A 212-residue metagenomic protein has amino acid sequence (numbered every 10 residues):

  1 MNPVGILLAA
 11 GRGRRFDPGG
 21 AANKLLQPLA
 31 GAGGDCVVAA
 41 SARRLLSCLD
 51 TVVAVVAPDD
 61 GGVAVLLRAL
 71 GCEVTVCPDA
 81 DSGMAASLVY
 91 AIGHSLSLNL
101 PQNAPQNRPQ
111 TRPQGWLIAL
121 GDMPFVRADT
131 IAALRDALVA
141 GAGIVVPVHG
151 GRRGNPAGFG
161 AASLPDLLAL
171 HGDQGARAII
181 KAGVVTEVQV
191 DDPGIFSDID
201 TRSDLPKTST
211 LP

Functional and structural regions predicted by a protein language model:
M1-G5, P165, A169-P212: Conserved alpha/beta core of the MobA/IspD/sugar-nucleotide pyrophosphorylase nucleotidyltransferase superfamily
M1-G61: N-terminal glycine-rich phosphate-binding loop and ensuing alpha1 helix
I6-A10, A119-L120, P147-V148, Q189-D191: Short beta-strand segments
G20-K24, L29-C36, A54, P58 (+7 more regions): Residues at secondary-structure transition points
L25, E73, G143, V184-T186 (+1 more regions): Conserved beta-strand segments of alpha/beta enzyme cores
L29, T75-C77, P147, V188-V190 (+1 more regions): Hydrophobic residues at beta-strand termini and immediately following loops that shape nucleotide-binding pockets
L46, D50-Y90: Short, surface-exposed acidic-centric catalytic microdomains
C77-L168: Conserved beta-loop-beta/alpha segment of the NTase-like Rossmann-fold superfamily that binds/positions NTPs
